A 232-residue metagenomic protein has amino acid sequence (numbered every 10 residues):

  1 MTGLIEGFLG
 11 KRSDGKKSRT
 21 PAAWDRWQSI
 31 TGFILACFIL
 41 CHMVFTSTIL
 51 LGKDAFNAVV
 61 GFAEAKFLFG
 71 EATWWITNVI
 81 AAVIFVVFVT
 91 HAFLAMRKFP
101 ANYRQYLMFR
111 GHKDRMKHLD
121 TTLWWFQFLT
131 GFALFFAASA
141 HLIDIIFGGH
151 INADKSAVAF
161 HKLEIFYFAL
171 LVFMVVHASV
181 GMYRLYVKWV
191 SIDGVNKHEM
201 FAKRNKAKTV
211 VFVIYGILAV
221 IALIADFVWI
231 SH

Functional and structural regions predicted by a protein language model:
M1-H232: Membrane-embedded alpha-helical bundles that constitute the cytochrome b-like, heme-associated redox core of multi-pass
